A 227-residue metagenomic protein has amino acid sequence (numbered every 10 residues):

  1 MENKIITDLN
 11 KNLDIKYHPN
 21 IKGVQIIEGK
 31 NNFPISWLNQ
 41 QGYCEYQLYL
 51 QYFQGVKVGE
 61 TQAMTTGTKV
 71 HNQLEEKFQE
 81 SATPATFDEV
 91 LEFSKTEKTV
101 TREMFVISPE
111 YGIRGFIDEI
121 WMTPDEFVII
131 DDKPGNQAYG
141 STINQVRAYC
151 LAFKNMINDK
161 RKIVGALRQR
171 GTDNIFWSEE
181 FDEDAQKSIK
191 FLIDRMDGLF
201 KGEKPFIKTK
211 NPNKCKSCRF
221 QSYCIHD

Functional and structural regions predicted by a protein language model:
M1-F127: Metal-dependent nuclease catalytic cores that hydrolyze phosphodiester bonds in DNA/RNA, characterized by
E2-V24, G29, E97-G112, N136-Q137 (+1 more regions): Metal-dependent nuclease catalytic regions and adjoining charged, substrate-binding loops involved in nucleic-acid end
G55, P134-G135: Residue-level signature for short turns and capping positions that connect secondary-structure elements
R114-F116, I143, S178: Well-ordered beta-strand positions in beta-sheet-rich domains
I130: Conserved beta3 VAIK motif of the Hanks protein kinase fold
G135-I143: Active-site metal-coordination segments of metallo-dependent hydrolases
T142-N155: Short, charged, amphipathic alpha-helix that recurs within catalytic cores of restriction-modification and other
